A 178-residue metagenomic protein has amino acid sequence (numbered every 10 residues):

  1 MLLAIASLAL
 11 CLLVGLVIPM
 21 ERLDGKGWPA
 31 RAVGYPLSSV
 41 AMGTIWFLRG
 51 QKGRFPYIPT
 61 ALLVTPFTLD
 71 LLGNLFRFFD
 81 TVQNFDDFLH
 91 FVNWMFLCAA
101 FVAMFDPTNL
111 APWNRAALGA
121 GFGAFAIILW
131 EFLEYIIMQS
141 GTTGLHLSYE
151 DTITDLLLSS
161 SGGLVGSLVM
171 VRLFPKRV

Functional and structural regions predicted by a protein language model:
M1-M95, A99: "…centered on the first transmembrane helix and the immediately adjacent amphipathic helix/loop
A6-L10, P59-N74, A117-I137, S160: Small-polar-interrupted transmembrane alpha-helices in polytopic inner-membrane proteins
L23, D106-P112: Helix-coil boundary and interhelical linker segments in multi-pass alpha-helical membrane proteins
R31, P59, D87, R115-G119 (+2 more regions): Residue-level signature of transmembrane alpha-helical entry/exit and packing/kink sites in multi-pass membrane
M42-G43, V92-T108, F122, Q139-G144 (+1 more regions): Membrane-interfacial alpha-helical segments at the cytosolic side of multi-pass membrane proteins
R49-G50, L69, G73, V102-D106 (+2 more regions): Membrane-water interface at transmembrane helix exits
F76-D86, I128-L164: Interfacial helix-loop-helix junctions of multi-pass membrane proteins
F85, A111-G123, L147-E150: Membrane-interface starts of transmembrane alpha-helices
